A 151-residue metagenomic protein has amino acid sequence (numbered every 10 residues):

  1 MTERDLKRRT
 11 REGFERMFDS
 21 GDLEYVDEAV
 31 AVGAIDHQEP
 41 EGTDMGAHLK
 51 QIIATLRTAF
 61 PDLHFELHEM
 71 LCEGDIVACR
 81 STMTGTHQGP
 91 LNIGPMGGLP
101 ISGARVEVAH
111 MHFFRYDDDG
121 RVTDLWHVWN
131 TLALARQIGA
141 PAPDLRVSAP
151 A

Functional and structural regions predicted by a protein language model:
M1-A151: C-terminal and inter-domain tail/linker signature
